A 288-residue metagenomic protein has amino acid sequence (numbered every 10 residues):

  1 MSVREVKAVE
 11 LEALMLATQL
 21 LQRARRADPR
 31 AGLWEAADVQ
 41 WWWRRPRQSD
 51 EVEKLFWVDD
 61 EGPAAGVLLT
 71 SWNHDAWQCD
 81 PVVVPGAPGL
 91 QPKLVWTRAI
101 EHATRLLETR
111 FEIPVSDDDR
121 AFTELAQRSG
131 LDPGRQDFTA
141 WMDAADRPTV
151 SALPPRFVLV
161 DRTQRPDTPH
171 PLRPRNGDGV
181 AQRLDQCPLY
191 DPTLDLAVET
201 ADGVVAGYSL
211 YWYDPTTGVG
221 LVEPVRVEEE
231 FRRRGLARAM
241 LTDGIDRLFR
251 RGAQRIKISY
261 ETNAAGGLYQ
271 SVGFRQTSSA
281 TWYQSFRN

Functional and structural regions predicted by a protein language model:
S2-Q19, V158-P171: A short beta-loop-alpha structural element at the N-terminal edge of CoA-dependent acyl/N-acetyltransferase catalytic
V6-V9, Q22-R105, V115, A201 (+2 more regions): Conserved donor-binding loop and adjoining core beta-sheet/short helix segment in diverse acyl/aminoacyl transferases
A36-V39, D146-G220: Flexible, substrate/cofactor-facing loop regions flanked by secondary structure within enzyme catalytic domains
A65-G66, G134-F138, A206-G207, A237 (+1 more regions): A structural microfeature
S71-R156, T281-S285: Acyl-donor-binding surface of acyltransferase catalytic domains
P88-H102, V227, R233-R250, G266-S271: Conserved acetyl-CoA-binding loop-helix of GNAT-fold acetyltransferases
T104-S116, L248-E261: Conserved GNAT acetyl-CoA-binding A-motif
F122-A126, Y269, F274: Conserved active-site tyrosine of GNAT-family acetyltransferases
